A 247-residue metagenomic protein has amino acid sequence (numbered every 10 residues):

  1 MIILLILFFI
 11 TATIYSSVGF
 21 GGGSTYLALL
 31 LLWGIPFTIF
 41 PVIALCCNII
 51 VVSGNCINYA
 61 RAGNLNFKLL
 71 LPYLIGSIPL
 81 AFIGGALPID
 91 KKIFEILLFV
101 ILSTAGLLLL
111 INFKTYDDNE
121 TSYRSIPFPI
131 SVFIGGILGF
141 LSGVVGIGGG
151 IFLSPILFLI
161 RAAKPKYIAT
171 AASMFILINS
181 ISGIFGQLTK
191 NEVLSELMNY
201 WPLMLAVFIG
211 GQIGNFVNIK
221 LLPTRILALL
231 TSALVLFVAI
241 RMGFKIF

Functional and structural regions predicted by a protein language model:
M1-S16, T25-F37, G54-L141, L159 (+2 more regions): Juxtamembrane transmembrane-helix boundary motif
V18-Y26, G146-I156: Transmembrane helix boundary and interhelical junction motifs in multipass membrane proteins
F37-V42, A169, S173: Small-residue hotspots at the loop-to-helix junctions and early N-terminal turns of transmembrane alpha-helices
I43-N58: Transmembrane alpha-helices of multi-pass small-molecule transport proteins
A44-N48, A172-I176, N199-M204: Short hydrophobic/aromatic, small-residue-rich stretches within specific transmembrane helices of secondary active
I57, V144, G148-I151, F185: Membrane-embedded alpha-helices of multi-pass transport/permease systems
Y167-F185, F237: Hydrophobic alpha-helical transmembrane segments of multi-pass integral membrane proteins, especially transporters
